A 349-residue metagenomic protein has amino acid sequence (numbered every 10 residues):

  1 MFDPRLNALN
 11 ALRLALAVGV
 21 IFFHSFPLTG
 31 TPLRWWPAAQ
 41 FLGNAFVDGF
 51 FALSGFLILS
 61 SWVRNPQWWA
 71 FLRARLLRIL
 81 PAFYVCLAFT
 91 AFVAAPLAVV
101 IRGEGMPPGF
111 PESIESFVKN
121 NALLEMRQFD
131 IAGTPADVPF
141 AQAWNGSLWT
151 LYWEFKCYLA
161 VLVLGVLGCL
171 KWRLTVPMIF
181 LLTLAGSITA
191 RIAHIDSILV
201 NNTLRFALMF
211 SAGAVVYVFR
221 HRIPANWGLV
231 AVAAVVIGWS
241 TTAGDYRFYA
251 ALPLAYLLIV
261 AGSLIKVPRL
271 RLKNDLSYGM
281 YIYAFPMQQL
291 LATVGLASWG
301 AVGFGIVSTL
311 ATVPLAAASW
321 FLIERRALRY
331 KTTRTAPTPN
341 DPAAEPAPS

Functional and structural regions predicted by a protein language model:
P4-N7, W35-V47, F140-W153, I192-M209 (+3 more regions): Interfacial loop-to-helix transition and helix-capping segments at the boundaries of transmembrane helices
L6-V63, L80-A82, M280-F285: Functionally critical transmembrane alpha-helices in membrane proteins and complexes, commonly lining
F46-L77, A82-P107, M287, I323-T332: Juxtamembrane transmembrane-helix termini
L59-P66, F92-A98, V163-W172, I188-I192 (+6 more regions): Structural signal for the C-terminal ends of transmembrane alpha-helices and the immediately following loop
Y84-F155, A255: Membrane-interface helix-loop-helix regions
F155-T183, Y217-G228, G300: Solvent-exposed interhelical
V235-R325: Alpha-helical transmembrane segments of multi-pass integral membrane proteins
A327-S349: Membrane-proximal cytoplasmic C-terminal regulatory module of class A 7TM GPCRs
